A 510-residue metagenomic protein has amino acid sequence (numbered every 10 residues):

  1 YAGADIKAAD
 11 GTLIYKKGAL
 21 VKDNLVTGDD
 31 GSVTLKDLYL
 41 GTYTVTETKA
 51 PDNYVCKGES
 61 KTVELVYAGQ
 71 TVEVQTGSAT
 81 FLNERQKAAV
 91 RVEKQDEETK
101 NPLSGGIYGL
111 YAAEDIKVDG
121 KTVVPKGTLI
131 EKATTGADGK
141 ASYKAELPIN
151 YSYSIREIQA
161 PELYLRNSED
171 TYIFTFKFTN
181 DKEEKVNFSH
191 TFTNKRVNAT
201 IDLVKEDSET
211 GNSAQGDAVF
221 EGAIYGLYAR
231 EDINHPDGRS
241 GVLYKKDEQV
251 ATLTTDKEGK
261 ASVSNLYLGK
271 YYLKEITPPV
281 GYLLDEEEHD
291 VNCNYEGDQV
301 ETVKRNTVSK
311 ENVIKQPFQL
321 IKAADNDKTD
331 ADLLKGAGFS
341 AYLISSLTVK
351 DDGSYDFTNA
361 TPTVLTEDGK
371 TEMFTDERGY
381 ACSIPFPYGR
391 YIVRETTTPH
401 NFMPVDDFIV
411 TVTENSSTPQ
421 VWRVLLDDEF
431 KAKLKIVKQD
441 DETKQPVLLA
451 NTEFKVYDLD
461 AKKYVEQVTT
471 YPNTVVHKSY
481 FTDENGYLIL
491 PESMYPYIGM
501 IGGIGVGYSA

Functional and structural regions predicted by a protein language model:
Y1-A510: Solvent-exposed loop/turn and edge beta-strand elements of beta-rich ligand-binding domains
